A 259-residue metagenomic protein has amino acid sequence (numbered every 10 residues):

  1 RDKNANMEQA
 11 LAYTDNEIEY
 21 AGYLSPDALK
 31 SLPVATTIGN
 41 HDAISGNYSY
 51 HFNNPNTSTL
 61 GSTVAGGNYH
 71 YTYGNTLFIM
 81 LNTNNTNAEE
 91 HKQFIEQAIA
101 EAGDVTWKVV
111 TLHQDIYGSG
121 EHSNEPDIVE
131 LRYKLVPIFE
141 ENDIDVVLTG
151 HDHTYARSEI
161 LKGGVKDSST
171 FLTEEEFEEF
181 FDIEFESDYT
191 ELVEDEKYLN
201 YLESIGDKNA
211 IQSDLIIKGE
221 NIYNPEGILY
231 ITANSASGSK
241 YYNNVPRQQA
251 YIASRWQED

Functional and structural regions predicted by a protein language model:
R1, G39-N40, H113, G150-H151: Active-site glycine-centered loops adjacent to acidic/histidine catalytic or metal-binding residues that shape
R1-D2, A102-E121: Short acidic, glycine-rich surface-loop motifs adjacent to enzyme active sites
N6-K108, P126-V129, K134, A156 (+1 more regions): Extended active-site neighborhood of metal-dependent phosphoesterases/phosphodiesterases
L81, I116, F139: C-terminal catalytic histidine-bearing segment of alpha/beta-hydrolase fold enzymes
A98-I99, T111-L112, I138-E140, I144-D152: Conserved beta-strand->loop/alpha-helix structural units within folded catalytic cores of enzymes with alpha/beta
Q114-E121, V146-G150, E184-F185: Low-complexity, flexible helical/coil segments
E121-D145: Conserved, well-structured beta-alpha core segment at the onset of a catalytic domain
